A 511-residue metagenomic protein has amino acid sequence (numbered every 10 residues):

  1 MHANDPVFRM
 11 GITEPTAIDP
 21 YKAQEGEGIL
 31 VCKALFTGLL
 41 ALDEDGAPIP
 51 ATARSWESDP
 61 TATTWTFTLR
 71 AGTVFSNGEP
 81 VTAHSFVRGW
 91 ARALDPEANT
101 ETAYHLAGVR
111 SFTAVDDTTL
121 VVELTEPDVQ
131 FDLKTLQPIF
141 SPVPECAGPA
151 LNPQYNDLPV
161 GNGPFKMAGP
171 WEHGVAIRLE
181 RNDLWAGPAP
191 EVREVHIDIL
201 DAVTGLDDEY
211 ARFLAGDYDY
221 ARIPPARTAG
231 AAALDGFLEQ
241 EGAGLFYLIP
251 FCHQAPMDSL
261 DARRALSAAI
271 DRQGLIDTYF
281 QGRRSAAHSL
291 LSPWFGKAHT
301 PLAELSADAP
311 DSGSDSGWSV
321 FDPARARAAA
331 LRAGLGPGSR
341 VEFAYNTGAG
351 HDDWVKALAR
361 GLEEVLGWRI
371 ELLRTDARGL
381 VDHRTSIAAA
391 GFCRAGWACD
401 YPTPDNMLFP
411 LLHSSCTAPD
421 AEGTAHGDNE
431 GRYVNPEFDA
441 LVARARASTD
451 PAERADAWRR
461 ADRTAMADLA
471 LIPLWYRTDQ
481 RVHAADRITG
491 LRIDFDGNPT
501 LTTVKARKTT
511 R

Functional and structural regions predicted by a protein language model:
M10-P60, A91, L158-V160: N-terminal lobe/hinge region of extracytoplasmic solute-binding protein
T68, E101-A147: Surface-exposed binding/hinge segments that line and control ligand-binding clefts or catalytic entry sites
T82-G89, D117-E123, P164, V192-E194 (+6 more regions): Alpha-helical secondary-structure segments
L136-H196: Gly/Pro-rich hinge or "lid" segments in bacterial periplasmic/extracellular proteins
D183-G230: Ligand-site clamp/hinge motif
I276, G317-S319, W368-L380, S386 (+2 more regions): Extracytoplasmic/peripheral linker and loop segments enriched in polar/acidic and small residues with frequent Thr/Pro
S285-R332, A349-D353: Structural transition elements
R481-R511: Long beta-strand-rich cores associated with HINT superfamily self-processing modules
